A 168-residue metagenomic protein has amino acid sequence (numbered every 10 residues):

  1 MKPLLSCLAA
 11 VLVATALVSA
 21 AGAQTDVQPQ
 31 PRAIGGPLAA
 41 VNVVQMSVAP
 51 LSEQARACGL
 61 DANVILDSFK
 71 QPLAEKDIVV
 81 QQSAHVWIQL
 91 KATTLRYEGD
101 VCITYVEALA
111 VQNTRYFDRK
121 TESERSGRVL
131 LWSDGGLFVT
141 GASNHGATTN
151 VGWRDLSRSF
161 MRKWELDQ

Functional and structural regions predicted by a protein language model:
M1-S6: Positively charged n-region of N-terminal signal peptides that target proteins for export
C7-S19: Bacterial N-terminal signal peptides
A21-V64, E165-D167: A structural "domain/chain start" motif
Q24-P37, K120-Q168: C-terminal/domain-edge helix-coil "capping" segments
I34-V41, E75, V79-V86: A short, structured loop/turn motif at beta-sheet edges
D61-V79: Amphipathic alpha-helical segments
K76, A84-A147: Surface-exposed short loop/turn segments
